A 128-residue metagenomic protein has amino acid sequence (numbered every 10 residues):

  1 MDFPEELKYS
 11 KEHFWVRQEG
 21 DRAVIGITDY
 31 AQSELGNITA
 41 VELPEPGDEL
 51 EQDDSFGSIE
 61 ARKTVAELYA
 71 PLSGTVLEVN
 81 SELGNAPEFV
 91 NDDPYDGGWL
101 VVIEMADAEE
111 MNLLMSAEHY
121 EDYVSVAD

Functional and structural regions predicted by a protein language model:
M1-S55, E88, D92-D128: Acidic, low-complexity mobile loops and tails
H13-W15, I59, L68, V76: Conserved hydrophobic positions within beta-strands
G57, L83: Glycine-rich nucleotide phosphate-binding loop and flanking beta-alpha elements of Rossmann-like dinucleotide-binding
A61, S81: Short, conserved catalytic or interaction motifs in soluble domains
A70-S73, A117: ATP/adenylate-binding site constellation spanning eukaryotic-like Ser/Thr protein kinases, ABC-transporter
S73, L77-E78, G84-N85, N91: Charged, amphipathic alpha-helical coiled-coil/dimerization segments
